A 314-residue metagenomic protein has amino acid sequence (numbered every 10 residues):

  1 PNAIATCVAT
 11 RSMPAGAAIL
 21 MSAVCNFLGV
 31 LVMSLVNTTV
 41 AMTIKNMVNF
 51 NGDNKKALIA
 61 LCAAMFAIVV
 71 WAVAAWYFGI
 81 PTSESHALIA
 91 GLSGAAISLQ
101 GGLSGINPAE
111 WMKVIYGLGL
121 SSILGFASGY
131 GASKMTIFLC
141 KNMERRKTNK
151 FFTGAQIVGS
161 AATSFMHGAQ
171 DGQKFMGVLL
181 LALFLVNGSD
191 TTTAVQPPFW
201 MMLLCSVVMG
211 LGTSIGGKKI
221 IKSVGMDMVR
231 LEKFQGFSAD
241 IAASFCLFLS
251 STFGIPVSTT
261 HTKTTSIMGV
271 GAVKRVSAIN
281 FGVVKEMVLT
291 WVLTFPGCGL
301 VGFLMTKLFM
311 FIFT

Functional and structural regions predicted by a protein language model:
P1-T314: Multi-pass alpha-helical transmembrane bundle typical of ion/small-solute transporters and intramembrane aspartyl
